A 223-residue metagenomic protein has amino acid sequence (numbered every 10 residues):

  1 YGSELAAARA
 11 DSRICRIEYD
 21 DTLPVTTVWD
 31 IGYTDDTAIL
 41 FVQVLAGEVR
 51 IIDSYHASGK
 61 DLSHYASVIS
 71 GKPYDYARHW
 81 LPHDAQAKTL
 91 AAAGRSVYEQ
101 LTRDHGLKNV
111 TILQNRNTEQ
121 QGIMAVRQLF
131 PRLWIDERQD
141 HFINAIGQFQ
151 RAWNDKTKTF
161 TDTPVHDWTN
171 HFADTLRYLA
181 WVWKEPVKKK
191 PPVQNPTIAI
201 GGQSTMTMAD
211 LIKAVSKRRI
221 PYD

Functional and structural regions predicted by a protein language model:
Y1-I31: ATPase catalytic-site recognition across NTP-hydrolyzing enzymes
D30, I146, T175: Short, conserved catalytic/metal-binding motifs centered on acidic residues
I31-Y33, S58: Short, flexible loop/turn elements at secondary-structure junctions
Y33-T34, Q86: Short, solvent-exposed loop/turn segments at secondary-structure junctions
D35-I39: Short glycine-rich loop/turn motifs
L40-D167, P186-D223: Mg2+-dependent endonuclease catalytic cores in nucleic-acid-processing enzymes, primarily RNase H-like
H171: Histidine-centered active-site/metal-ligand motif
D174-K190: Long, highly charged low-complexity segments enriched in Glu/Asp and Lys/Arg with interspersed Ser/Thr
